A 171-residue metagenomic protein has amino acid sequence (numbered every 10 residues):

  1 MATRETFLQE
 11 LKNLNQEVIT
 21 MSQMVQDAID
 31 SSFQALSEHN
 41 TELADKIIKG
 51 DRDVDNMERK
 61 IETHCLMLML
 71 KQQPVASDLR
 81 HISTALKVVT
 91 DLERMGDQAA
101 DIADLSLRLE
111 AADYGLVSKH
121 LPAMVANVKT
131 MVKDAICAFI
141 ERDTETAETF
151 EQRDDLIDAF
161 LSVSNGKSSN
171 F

Functional and structural regions predicted by a protein language model:
M1-F171: Cytosolic, long alpha-helical scaffolding segments
